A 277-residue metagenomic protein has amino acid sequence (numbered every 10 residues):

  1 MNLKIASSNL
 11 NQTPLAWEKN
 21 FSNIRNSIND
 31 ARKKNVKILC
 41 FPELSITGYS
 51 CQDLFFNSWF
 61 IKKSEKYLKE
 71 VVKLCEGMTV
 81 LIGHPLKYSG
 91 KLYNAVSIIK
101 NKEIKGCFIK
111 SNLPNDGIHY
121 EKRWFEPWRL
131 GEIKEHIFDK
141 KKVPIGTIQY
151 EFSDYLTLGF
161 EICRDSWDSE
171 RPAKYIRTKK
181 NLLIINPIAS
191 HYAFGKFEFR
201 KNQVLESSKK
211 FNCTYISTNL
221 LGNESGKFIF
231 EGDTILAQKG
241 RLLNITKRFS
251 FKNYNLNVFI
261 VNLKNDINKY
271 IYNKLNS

Functional and structural regions predicted by a protein language model:
M1-S277: Enzyme catalytic cores with a strong preference for nitrogen-chemistry domains
